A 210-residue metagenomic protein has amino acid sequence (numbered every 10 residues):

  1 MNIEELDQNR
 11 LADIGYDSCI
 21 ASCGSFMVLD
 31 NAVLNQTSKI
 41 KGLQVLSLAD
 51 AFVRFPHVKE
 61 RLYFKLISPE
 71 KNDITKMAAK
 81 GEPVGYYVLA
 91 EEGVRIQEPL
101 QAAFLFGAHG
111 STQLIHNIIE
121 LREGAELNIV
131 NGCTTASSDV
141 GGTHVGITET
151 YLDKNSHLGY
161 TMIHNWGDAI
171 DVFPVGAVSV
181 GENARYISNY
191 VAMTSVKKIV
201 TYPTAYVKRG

Functional and structural regions predicted by a protein language model:
M1-G81: Long, low-complexity, mixed-charge
V53-F55, Y63-G210: Conserved beta-strand/loop scaffold segments within soluble protein domains that form the structured core and edges
